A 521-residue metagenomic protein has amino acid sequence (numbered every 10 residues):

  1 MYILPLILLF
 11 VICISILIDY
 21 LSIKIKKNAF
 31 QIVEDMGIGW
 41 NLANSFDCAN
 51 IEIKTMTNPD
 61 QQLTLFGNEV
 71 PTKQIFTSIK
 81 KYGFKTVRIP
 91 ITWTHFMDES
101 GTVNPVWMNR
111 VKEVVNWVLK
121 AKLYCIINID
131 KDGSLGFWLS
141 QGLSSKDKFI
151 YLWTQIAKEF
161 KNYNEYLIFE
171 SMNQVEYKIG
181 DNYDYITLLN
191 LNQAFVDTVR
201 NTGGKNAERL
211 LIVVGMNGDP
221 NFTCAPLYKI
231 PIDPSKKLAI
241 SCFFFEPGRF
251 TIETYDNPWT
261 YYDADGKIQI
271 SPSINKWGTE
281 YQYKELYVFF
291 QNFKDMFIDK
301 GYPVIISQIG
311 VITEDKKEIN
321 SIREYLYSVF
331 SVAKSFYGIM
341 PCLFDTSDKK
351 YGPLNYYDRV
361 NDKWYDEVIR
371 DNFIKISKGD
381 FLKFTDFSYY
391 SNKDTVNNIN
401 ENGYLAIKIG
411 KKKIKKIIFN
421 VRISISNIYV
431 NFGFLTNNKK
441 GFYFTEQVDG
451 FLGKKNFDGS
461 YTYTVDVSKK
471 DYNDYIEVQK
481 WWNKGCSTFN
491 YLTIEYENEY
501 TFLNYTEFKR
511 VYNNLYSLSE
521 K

Functional and structural regions predicted by a protein language model:
M1-D19: Single-pass alpha-helical membrane anchors
Y20-T86: N-terminal carbohydrate-binding accessory modules
A43-P71, E99-V103, Q141, R249-K284: Acidic/histidine-rich helix-loop elements that form or flank divalent-metal/phosphate-binding sites at the catalytic
I51-D60, W93-N109, K131-D147, V175-N182 (+3 more regions): Surface-exposed, active-site-proximal loop segments in enzymatic domains
F66-T86, V103-D130, W138-I168, L188-R200: An active-site-proximal structural segment forming one wall of the substrate-binding cleft that immediately precedes
D147-Q282, Q291-V311, S335-I339: Active-site region of glycoside hydrolase catalytic domains
K316-Y390, Y500, F508-E520: Aromatic-rich peripheral "rim/lid" segments of glycoside hydrolase catalytic domains that contact and position glycan
D386-Y472, W482-N504: Extracellular ligand-binding interfaces
